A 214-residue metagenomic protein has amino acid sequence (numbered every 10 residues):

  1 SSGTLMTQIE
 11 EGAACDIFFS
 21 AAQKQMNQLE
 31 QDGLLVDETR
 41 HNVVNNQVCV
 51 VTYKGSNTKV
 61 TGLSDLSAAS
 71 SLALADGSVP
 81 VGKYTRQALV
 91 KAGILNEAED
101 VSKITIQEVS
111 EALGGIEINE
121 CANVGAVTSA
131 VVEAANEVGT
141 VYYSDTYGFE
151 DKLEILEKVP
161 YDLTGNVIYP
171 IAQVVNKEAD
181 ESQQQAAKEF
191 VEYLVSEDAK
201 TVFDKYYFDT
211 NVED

Functional and structural regions predicted by a protein language model:
G3, T7-E10, A22-Q23, E30-Q31 (+2 more regions): Exported/periplasmic ABC-transporter solute-binding proteins
D16-Q31, V36-N42: Short beta-strand-centered segments that line the small-molecule binding cleft or hinge of alpha/beta clamshell
C49: Multi-pass membrane catalytic core of lipid/isoprenoid biosynthesis enzymes
